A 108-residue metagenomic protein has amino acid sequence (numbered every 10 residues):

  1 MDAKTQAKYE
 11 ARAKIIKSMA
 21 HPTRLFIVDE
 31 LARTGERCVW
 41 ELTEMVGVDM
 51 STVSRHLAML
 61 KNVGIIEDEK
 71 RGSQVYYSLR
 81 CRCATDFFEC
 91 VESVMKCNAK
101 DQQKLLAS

Functional and structural regions predicted by a protein language model:
M1-A11, R33, R82-S108: Amphipathic alpha-helical dimerization/coiled-coil segments that flank or bridge DNA-binding/regulatory modules
D2, A7-S51, R71-R82: N-terminal helix-turn-helix DNA-binding core of bacterial DNA-binding proteins
V39, G64-I66, G72-S73, F88-C90: Short, Lys/Arg-enriched C-terminal cap helix and immediately downstream tail that follows
E44, K61-N62: Alpha-helical residues within the helix-turn-helix
L57-A58: Short, hydrophobic-biased segments on the C-terminal half of alpha helices that form "recognition helices"
